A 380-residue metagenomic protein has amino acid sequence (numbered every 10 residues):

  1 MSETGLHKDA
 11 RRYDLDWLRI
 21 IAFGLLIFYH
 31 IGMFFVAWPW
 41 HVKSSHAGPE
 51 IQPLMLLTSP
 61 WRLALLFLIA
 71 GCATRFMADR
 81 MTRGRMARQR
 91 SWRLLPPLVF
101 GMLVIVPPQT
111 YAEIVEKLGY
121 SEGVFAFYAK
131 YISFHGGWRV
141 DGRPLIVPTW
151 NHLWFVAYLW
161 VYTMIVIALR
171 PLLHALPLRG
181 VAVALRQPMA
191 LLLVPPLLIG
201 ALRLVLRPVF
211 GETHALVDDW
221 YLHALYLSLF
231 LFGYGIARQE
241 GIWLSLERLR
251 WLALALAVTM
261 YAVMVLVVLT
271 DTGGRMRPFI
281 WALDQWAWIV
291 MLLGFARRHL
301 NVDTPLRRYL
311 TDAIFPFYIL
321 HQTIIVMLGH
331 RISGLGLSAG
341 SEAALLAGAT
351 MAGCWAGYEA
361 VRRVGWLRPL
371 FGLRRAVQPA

Functional and structural regions predicted by a protein language model:
M1-V205, F210-D218, R308, R331-A380: Membrane-cytosol interface segments of multi-pass membrane proteins, especially ER/Golgi lipid-handling enzymes
L25-F28, Y158, M189-L202, S228 (+5 more regions): Alpha-helical transmembrane segments of multi-pass integral membrane proteins
A70-G71, V161, I165-L169, L229-I242 (+3 more regions): Transmembrane alpha-helical segments
T82-R88, A237-E247: Hydrophobic, small-residue-rich membrane helices and short re-entrant helix-turn-helix hairpins that build
R90-L98, L249-V258: Junctions where cytoplasmic loops transition into the N-terminal start of transmembrane alpha-helices in multi-pass
G101, L231, A257-V364: Alpha-helical transmembrane segments of multi-pass integral membrane proteins
R186, S245-L254, G340: Membrane-interfacial entry segments at the cytosolic side of transmembrane helices
V205-G211, R238-W243, L266-T272: Transmembrane helix-loop junctions in multi-pass membrane proteins
